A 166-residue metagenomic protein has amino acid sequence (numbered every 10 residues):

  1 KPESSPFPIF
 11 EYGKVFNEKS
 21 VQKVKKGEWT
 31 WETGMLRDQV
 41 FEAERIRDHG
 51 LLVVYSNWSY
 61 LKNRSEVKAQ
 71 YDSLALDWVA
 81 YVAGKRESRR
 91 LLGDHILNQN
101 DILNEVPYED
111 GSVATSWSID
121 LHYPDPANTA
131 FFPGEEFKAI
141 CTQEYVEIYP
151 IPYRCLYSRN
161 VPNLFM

Functional and structural regions predicted by a protein language model:
K1-M166: Flavin (FAD/FMN)-binding glycine-rich loop and adjacent Rossmann-like elements that form
